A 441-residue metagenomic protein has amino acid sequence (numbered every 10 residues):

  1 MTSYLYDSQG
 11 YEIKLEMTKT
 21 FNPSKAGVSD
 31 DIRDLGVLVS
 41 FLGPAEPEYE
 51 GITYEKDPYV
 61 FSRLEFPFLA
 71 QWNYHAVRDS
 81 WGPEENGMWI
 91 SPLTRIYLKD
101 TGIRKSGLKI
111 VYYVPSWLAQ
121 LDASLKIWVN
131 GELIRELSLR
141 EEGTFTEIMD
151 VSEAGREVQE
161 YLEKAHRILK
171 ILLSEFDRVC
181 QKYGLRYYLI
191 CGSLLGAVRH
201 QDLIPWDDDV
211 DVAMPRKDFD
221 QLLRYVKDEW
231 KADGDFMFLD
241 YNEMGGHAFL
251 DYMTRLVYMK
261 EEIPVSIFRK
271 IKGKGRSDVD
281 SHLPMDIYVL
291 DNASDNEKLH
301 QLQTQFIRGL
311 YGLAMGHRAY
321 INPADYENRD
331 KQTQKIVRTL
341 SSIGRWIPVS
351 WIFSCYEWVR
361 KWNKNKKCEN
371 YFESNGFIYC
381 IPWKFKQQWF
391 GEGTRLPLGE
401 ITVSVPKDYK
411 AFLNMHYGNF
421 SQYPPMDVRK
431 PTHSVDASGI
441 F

Functional and structural regions predicted by a protein language model:
M1-S8, L133-G155: Extracellular carbohydrate recognition and processing domains and analogous Trp-centered ligand-binding platforms
Q9-I13, S106, R156, E160: Exposed beta-strand face motif in extracellular beta-rich ectodomains
T18-K105, Y113-D122, W128, G155: Glycan-recognition and processing domains
K19-F21, Y113-W117, I134, L194-G196 (+5 more regions): Short, solvent-exposed loop/turn segments at secondary-structure junctions
L42, L108-I110, G192, D209 (+2 more regions): Generic structural signal for small/hydrophobic residues in well-ordered secondary structure, especially within
V158-Q181, V226-D295, G312-F441: Conserved catalytic core of two-metal-ion nucleotidyltransferases
D177-V210, M214, F219-L223, Q388 (+1 more regions): Active-site nucleotide-donor binding segment shared across nucleotidyl transfer reactions
E297-L302: A short secondary-structure junction signal
